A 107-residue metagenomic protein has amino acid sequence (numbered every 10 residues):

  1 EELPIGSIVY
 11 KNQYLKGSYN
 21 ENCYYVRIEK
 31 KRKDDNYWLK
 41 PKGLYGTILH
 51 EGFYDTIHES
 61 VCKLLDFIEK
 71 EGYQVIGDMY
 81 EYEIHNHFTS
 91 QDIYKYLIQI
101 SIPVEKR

Functional and structural regions predicted by a protein language model:
E1-R107: A solvent-exposed interaction/effector surface
